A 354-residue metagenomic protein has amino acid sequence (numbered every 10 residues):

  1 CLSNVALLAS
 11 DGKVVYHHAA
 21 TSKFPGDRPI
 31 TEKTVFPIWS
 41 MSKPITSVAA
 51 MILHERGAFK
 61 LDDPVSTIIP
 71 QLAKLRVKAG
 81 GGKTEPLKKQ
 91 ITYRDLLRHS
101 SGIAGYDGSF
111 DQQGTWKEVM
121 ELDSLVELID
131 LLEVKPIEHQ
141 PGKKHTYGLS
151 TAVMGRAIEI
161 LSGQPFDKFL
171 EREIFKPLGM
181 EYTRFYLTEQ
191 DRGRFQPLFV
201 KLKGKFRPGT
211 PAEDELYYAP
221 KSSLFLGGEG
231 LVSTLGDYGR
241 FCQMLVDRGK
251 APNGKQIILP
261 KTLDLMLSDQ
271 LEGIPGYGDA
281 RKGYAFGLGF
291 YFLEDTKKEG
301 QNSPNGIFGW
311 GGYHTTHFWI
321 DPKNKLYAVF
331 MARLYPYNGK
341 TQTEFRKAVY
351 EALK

Functional and structural regions predicted by a protein language model:
C1-I38, A58-K60, K74-G80, L216 (+1 more regions): Short, conserved catalytic-motif segment at the N-terminal edge
G12, V35-V65, T151-E159, Y238-F241 (+1 more regions): Active-site SXXK
A19-T21, P211, A332: Short clusters of small/polar residues that mark proteolytic maturation junctions
T21-P25, T67, L334-Y337: A short acidic/small-residue loop/turn micro-motif
R28-P29, K60, T84-Q90, H139 (+3 more regions): Extracellular/periplasmic catalytic domains that process cell-envelope and extracellular macromolecules
L75-N305: Short, surface-exposed loop or secondary-structure junction motifs that flank catalytic or metal-binding residues
H317-W319, K325-L334: Short, well-ordered beta-strand elements
Y335-K354: Generic C-terminus detector
